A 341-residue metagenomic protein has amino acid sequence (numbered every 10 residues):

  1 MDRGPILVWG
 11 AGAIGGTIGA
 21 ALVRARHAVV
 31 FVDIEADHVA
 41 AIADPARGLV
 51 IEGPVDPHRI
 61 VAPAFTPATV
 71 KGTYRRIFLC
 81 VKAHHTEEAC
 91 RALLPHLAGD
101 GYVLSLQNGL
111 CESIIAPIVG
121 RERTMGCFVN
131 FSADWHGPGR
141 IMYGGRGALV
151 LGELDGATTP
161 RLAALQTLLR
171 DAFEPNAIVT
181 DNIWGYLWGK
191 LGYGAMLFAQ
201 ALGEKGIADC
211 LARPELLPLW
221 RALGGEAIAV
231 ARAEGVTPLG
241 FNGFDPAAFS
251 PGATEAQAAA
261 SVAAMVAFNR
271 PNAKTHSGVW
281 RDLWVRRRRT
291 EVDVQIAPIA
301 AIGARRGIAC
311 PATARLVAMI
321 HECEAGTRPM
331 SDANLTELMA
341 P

Functional and structural regions predicted by a protein language model:
M1-V55: NAD(P)+-binding Rossmann beta1-loop-alpha1 motif at the extreme N-terminus of oxidoreductases
G4, H27, G101, E122-R123 (+1 more regions): A structural micro-motif
G4, R75, G147: Nucleotide donor/acceptor-binding cores
V32, D56-R140: Rossmann-like NAD(P)(H) cofactor-binding subdomain of soluble oxidoreductases
P54-P57, G152: Active-site-adjacent segment of FAD-dependent monooxygenases/related oxidoreductases
H96, I118-R123, H136, M142-D245: Internal alpha-helical scaffold of NAD(P)-dependent oxidoreductase catalytic cores
R221-P341: NAD(P)-dependent Rossmann-like dehydrogenase/reductase catalytic/cofactor-binding core
